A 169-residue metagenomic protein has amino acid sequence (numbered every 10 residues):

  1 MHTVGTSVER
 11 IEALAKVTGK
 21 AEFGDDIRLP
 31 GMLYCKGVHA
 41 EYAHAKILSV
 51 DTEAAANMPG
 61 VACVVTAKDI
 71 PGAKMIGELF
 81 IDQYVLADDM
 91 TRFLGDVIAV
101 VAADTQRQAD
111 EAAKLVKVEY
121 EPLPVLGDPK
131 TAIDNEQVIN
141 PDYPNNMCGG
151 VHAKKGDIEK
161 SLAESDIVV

Functional and structural regions predicted by a protein language model:
M1-A153, I158-V169: Flexible, low-hydrophobicity surface segments
